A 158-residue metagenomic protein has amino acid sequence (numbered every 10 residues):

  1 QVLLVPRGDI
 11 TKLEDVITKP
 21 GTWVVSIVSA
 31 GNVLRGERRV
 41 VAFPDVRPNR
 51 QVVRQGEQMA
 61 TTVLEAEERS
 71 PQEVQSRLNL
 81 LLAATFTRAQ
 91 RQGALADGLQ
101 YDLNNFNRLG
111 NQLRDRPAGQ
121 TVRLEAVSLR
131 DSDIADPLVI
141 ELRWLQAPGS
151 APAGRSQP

Functional and structural regions predicted by a protein language model:
Q1-P158: Membrane-proximal structural modules of membrane-associated proteins and complexes
